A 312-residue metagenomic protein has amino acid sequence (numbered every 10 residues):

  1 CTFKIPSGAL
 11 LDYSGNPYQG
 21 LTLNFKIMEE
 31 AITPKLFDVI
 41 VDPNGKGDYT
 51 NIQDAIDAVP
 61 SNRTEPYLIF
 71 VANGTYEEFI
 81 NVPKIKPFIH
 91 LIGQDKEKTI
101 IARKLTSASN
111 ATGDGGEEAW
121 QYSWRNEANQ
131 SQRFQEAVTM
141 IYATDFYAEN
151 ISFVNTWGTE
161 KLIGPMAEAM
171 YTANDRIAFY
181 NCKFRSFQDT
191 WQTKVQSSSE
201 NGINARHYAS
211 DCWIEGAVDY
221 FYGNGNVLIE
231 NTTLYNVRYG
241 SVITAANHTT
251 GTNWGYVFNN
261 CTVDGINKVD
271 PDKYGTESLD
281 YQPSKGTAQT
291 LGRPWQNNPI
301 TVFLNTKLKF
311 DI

Functional and structural regions predicted by a protein language model:
K4-T33: Acidic, Ser/Thr/Gly/Pro-rich low-complexity segments and short DxT(G/T)-type signature motifs
E30-I312: Sequence-level preference for short, compositionally simple segments enriched in small aliphatic or small polar residues
